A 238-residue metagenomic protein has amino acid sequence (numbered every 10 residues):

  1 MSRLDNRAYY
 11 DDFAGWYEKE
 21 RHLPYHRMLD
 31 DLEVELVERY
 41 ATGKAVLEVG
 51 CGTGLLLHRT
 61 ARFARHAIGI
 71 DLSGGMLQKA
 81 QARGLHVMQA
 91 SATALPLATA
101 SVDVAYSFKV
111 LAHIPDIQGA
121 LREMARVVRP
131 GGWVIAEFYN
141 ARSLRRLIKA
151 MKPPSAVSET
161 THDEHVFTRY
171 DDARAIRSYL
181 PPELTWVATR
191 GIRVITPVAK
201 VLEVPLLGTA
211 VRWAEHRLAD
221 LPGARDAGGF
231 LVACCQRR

Functional and structural regions predicted by a protein language model:
M1-A41, L55, R59, K200 (+1 more regions): Conserved class I S-adenosyl-L-methionine
K44-G52: Conserved class I S-adenosyl-L-methionine
T53-A94: Class I SAM-dependent methyltransferase SAM/SAH-binding core
Y106: A conserved beta-strand element that flanks and buttresses the S-adenosyl-L-methionine
Q118-P130: A short glycine-rich, Lys/Arg-flanked "PGG" loop and its adjoining helix->strand segment in the class I
W133-S158: Conserved class I S-adenosyl-L-methionine
S155-A156, S178, A188-R238: A C-terminal cap/extension of S-adenosyl-L-methionine-dependent methyltransferases that defines the acceptor-substrate
S155-A175: Acceptor-substrate binding/catalytic loop of class I
